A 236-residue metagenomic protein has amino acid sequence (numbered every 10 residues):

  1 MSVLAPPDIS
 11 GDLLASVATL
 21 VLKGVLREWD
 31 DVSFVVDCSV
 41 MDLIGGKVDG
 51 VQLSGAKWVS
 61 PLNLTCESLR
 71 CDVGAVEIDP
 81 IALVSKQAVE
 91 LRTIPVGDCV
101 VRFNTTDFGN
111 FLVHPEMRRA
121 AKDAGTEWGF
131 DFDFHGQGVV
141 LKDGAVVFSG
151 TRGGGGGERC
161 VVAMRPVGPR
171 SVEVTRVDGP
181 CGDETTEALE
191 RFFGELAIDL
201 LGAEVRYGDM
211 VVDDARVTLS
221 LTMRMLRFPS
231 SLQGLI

Functional and structural regions predicted by a protein language model:
M1-I236: Extracellular/lumenal and peripheral-membrane lipid-interaction modules
